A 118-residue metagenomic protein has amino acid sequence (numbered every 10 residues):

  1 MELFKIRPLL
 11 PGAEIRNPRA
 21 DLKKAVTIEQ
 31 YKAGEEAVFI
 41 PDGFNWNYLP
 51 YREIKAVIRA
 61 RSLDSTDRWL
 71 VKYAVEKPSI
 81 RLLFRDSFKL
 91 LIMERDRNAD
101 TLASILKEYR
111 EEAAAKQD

Functional and structural regions predicted by a protein language model:
M1-E35: Anionic N-terminal interaction surfaces
E2-L3, A56-D118: Acidic, Ser/Thr- and proline-rich intrinsically disordered linker/docking segments of eukaryotic scaffolds
P8-P11, P18, P41, P50 (+1 more regions): Proline-rich intrinsically disordered, low-complexity coils
N17, L22, A33, V38-P41 (+3 more regions): Generic preference for well-ordered secondary structure
N17, N45-N47, N98: Detector for Asparagine
A25, Q30-K32, P41, A74 (+1 more regions): A generic structural signal for short, solvent-exposed coil/turn residues that cap or connect secondary-structure
E29-Q30, G34-L70: Phosphoinositide-binding peripheral membrane targeting modules
